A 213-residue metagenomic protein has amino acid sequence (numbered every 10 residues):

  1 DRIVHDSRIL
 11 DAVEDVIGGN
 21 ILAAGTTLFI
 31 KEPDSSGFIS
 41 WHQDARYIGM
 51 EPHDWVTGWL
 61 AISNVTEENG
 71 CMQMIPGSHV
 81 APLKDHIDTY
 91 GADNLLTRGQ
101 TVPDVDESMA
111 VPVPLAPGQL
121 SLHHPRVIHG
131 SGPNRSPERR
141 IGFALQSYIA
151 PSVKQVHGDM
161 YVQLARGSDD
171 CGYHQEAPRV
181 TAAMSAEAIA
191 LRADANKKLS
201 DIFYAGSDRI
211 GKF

Functional and structural regions predicted by a protein language model:
D1-M50, H86-I87: Non-heme Fe(II)-dependent double-stranded beta-helix
L28-K31, R46, V65-E67, H79-V80 (+2 more regions): Short, solvent-exposed loop/turn segments at secondary-structure junctions
S36, C71-M72, K84-I87, K154-D159: Short aromatic-enriched loop/helix-cap "lid" or pocket-rim segments at secondary-structure transitions that line
H42, G49-E67, P114-P117, L122 (+1 more regions): Short, conserved beta-strand element in jelly-roll/cupin
Q43, A92-E107, P137-R139, G158-L164: Short, surface-exposed loop/helix-turn segments at secondary-structure junctions that function as lids/hinges flanking
D44-R46, W55, P125-N134: Glycine-rich phosphate/pyrophosphate-binding beta-alpha loops
E67-G132: Double-stranded beta-helix
V127-F213: Non-heme Fe(II)/2-oxoglutarate
